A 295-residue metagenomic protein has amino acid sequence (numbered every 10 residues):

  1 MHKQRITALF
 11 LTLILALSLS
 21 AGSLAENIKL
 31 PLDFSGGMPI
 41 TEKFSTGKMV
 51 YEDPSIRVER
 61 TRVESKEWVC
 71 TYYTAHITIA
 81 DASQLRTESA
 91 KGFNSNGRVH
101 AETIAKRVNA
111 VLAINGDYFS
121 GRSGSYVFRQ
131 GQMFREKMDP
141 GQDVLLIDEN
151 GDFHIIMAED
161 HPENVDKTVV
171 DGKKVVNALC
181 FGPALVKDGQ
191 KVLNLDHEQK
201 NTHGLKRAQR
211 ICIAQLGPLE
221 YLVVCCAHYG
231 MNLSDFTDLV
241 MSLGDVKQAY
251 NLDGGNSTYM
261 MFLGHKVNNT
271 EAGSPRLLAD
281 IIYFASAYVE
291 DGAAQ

Functional and structural regions predicted by a protein language model:
M1-N27: Gram-positive cell-envelope targeting signals
S23-V144, H154-I155: Zymogen propeptides
C70, A82, D152, Q215-L222: Beta-strand-turn-beta hairpins that frame and shape the catalytic cleft of phosphate-ester-processing enzymes
Y72-H76, V144, A184, C212 (+1 more regions): Conserved hydrophobic/aromatic beta-strand scaffold that supports enzyme active sites
I79-D81, S89, G116-Y118, E159 (+4 more regions): A mature extracytoplasmic/lumenal domain signature
S89-N96, A158-N164, C225-G230: Short, solvent-exposed aromatic-acidic interface loops
F119-H197: Active-site-adjacent helix-turn-beta-strand microarchitecture at beta-sheet edges that either contains or buttresses
S123-P140, L146-I147, N194-L252, S257-Q295: Conserved, well-ordered active-site substructure
